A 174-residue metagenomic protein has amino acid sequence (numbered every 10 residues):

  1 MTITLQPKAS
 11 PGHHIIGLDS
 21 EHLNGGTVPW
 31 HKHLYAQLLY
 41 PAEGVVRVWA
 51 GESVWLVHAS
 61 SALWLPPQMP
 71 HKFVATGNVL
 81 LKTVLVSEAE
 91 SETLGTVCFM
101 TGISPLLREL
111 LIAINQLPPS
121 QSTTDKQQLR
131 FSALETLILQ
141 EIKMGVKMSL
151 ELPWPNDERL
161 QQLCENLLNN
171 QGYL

Functional and structural regions predicted by a protein language model:
M1-V45: Generic protein-terminus/edge-of-domain signal
H22, E52-P67: Short acidic-glycine-tyrosine-enriched beta hairpin
L39-H58: A short beta-strand-loop-beta hairpin characteristic of the jelly-roll/cupin
A42, R108, I112-P119, C164 (+1 more regions): Regular secondary-structure segments
Q68-C98: Ligand-binding loop in jelly-roll beta-barrel domains
A89-A113: Double-stranded beta-helix
S120-L174: Short, Lys/Arg-enriched, Trp-marked, Pro/Gly-tolerant hinge/linker segments that flank
